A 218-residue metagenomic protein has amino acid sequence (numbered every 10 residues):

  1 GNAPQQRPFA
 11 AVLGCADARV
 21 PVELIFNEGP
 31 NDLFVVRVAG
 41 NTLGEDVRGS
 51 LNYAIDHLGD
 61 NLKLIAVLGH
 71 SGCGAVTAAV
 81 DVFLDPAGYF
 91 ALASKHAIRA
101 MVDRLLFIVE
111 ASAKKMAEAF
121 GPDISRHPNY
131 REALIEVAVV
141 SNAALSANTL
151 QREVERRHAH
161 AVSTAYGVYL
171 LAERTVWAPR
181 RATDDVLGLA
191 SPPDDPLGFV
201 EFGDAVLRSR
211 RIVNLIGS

Functional and structural regions predicted by a protein language model:
G1-N27, A182: Active-site and ligand/interface coordination hotspots across diverse enzymes and nucleic-acid-associated assemblies
G1-Q5, G29-N31, G40-G49, D56-L62 (+1 more regions): Divalent-metal-activated hydrolytic enzyme cores
V12, V36, V67, Y166: Divalent metal-coordination and catalytic microenvironments
G14-R19, A39-T42, H70-C73: Short glycine-enriched loops at secondary-structure junctions
V20-G40: Conserved, charge-rich beta-strand/loop surface module that forms ligand/interface-binding patches within domains
P21-E23, S50-A54: Short, hydrophobic/aromatic alpha-helical segments in well-folded domains
I25, G69-H70: A glycine-rich, aromatic-flanked flexible loop/lid motif
L62-L68: A short, small-residue-rich loop immediately preceding and capping a beta-strand
